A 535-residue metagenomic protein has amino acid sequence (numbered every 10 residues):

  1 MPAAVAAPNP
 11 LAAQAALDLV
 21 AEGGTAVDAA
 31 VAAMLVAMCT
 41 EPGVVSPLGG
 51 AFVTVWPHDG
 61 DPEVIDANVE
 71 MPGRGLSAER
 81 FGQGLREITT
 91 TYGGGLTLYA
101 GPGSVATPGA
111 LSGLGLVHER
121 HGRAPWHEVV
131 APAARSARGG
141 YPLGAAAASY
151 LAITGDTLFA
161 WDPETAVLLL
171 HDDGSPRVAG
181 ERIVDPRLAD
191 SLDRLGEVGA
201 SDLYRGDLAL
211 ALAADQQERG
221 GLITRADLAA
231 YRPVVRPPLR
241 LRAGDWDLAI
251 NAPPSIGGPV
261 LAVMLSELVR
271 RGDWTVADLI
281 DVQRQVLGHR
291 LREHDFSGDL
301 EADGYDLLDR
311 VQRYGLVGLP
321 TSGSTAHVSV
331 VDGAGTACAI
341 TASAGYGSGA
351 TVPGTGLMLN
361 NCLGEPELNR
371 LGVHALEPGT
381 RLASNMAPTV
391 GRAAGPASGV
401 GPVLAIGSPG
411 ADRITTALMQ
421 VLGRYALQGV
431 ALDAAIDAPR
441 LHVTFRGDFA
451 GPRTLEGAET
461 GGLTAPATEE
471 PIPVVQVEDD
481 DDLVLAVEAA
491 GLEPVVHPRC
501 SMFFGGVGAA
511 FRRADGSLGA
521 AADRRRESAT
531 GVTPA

Functional and structural regions predicted by a protein language model:
M1-Q14, D18, A26-G199, L203-R205 (+3 more regions): Noncatalytic scaffold domains of N-terminal-nucleophile
V27-M34, H127-R138, A211-A214, T275-R290 (+2 more regions): Short, well-structured alpha-helical segments that form the helix of a local strand-helix-strand
C39-I65, M71, E87, L222-T224 (+4 more regions): Active-site rim segments in enzyme catalytic domains, especially the processed small/beta chain of N-terminal
T90-Y92, D193, L239-L300, T533-A535: Internal alpha/beta scaffold segment
V235, S322-T325, S384-M386: Short, small/polar residue-rich loop motifs at catalytic or cofactor-binding pockets
A249-G258, T325-S329, A339-T351, S408-I414: Glycine-rich phosphate/pyrophosphate-binding beta-alpha loops
V269-S343, T460-P466: Internal maturation/activation junctions in enzymes
V276, R292, F296-D299, T380 (+2 more regions): Extended C-terminal subregions enriched in glycine
